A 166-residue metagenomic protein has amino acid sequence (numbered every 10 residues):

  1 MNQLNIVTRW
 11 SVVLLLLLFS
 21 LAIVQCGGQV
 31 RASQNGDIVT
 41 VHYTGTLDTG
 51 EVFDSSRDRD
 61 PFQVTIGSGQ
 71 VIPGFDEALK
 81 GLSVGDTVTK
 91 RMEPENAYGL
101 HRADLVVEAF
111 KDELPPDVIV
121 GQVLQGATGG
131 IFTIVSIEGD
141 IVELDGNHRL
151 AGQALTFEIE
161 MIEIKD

Functional and structural regions predicted by a protein language model:
N2-D166: FKBP-type peptidyl-prolyl cis-trans isomerases
